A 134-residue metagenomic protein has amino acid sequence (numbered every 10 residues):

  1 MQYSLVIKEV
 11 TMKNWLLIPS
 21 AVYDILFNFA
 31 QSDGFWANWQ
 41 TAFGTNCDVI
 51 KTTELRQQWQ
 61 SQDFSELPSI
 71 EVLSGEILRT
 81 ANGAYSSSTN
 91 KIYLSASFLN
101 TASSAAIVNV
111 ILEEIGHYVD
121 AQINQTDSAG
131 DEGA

Functional and structural regions predicted by a protein language model:
M1-N109, G116-A134: Predominantly extracellular/secreted Zn2+-dependent metalloproteases
